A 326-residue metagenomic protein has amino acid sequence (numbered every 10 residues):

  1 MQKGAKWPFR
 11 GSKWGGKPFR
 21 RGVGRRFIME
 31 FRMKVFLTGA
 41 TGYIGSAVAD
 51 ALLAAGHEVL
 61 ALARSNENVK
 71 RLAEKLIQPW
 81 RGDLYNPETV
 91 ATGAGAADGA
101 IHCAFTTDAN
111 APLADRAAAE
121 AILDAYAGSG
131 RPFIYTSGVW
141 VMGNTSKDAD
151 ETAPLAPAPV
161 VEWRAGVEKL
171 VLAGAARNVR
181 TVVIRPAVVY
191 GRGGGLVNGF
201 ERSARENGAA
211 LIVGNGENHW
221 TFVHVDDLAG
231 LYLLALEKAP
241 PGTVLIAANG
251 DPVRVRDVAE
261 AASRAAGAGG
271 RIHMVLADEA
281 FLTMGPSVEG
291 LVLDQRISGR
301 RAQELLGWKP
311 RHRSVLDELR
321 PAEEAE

Functional and structural regions predicted by a protein language model:
A5, G82, V288-E326: C-terminal amphipathic/interface module of NAD(P)-dependent oxidoreductases and related NAD-binding regulators
K34, L231-S287: Mid/C-terminal beta-alpha module of Rossmann-like enzyme folds, strongest in SDR-family dehydrogenases/epimerases
V35-A55: N-terminal Rossmann NAD(P)H-binding glycine-rich loop of SDR-like oxidoreductase domains
L60, A119-V161: Conserved Rossmann-fold NAD(P)-dependent oxidoreductase catalytic core, especially the SDR/UDP-sugar
R64-A125: NAD(P)H-binding glycine-rich loop region in Rossmannoid oxidoreductase-like domains and their noncatalytic homologs
A165, V189-E201, E206, A235-L245 (+1 more regions): Glycine/proline-rich active-site loop of Rossmann-fold NAD(P)-dependent oxidoreductases
K169-R192: Conserved beta-loop-beta element that borders a ligand/cofactor-binding pocket
R202-V223: A conserved pocket-lining segment of Rossmann-fold NAD(P)-dependent short-chain dehydrogenase/reductase
